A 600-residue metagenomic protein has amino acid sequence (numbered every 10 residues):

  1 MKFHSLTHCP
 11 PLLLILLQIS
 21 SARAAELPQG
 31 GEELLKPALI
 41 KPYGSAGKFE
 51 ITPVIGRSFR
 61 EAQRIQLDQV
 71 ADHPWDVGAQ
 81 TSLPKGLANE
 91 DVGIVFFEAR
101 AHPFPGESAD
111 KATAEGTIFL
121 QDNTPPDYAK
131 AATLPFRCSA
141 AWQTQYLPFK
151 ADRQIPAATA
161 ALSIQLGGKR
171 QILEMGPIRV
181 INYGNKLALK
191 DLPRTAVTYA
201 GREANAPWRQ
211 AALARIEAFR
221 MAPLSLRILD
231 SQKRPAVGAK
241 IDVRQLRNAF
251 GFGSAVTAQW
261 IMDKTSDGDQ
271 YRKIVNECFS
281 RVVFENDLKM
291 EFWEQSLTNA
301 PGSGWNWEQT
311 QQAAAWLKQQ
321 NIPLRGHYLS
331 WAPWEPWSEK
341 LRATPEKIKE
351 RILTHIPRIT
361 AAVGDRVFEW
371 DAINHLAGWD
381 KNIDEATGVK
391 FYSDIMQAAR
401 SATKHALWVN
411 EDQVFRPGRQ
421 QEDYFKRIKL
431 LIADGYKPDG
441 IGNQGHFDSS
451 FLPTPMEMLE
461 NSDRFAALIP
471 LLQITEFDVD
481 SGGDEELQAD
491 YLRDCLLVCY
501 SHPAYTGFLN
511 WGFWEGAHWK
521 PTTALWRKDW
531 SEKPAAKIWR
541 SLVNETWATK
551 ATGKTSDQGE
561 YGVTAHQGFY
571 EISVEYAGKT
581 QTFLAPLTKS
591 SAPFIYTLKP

Functional and structural regions predicted by a protein language model:
E50-W75: Short carbohydrate-recognition loop motifs
F96-F97, A114-T117, T144-I181: Extracellular beta-strand ligand-recognition surfaces/modules
S108, R281-Q295, E308-R416: Substrate-binding cleft and catalytic face of glycoside hydrolase catalytic domains, especially the flexible beta-alpha
N123-A157: Extracellular carbohydrate recognition and processing domains and analogous Trp-centered ligand-binding platforms
L187-W260, F292-L297, R325, K349 (+5 more regions): Beta-strand-rich domain onsets/edges
A332-E335, K404-R416, N443-S449, S462-L492 (+1 more regions): Active-site clefts of carbohydrate-active enzymes
G568-G578: A short, solvent-exposed beta-strand micro-motif common in secreted/extracellular proteins
G578-P600: Structured interaction patches on ligand/partner-binding surfaces of diverse proteins
